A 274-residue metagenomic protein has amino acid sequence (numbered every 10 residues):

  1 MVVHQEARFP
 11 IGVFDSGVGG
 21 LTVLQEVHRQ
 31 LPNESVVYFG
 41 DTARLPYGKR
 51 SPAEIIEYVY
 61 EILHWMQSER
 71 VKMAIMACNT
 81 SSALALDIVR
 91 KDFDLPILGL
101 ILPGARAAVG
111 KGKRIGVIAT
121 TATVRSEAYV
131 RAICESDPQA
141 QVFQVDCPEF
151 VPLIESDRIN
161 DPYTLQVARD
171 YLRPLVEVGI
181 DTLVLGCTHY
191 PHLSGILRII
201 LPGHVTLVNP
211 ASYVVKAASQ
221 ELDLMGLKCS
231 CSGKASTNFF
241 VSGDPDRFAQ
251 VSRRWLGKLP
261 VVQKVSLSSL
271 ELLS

Functional and structural regions predicted by a protein language model:
M1-S274: Non-catalytic structural scaffold of enzyme domains
